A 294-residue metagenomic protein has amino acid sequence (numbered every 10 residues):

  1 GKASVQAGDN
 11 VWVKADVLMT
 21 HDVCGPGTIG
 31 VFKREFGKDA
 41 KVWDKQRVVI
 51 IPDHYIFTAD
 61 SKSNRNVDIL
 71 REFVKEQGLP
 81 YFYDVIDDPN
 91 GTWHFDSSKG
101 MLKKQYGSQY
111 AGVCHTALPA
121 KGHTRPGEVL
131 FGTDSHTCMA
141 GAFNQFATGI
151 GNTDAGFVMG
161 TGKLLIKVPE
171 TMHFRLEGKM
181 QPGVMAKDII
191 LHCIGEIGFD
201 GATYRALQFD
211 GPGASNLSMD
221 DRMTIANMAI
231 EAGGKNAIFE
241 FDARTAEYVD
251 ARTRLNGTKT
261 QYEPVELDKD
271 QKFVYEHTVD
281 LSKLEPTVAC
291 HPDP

Functional and structural regions predicted by a protein language model:
G1-P294: Fe-S-dependent hydro-lyases/dehydratases of central metabolism
